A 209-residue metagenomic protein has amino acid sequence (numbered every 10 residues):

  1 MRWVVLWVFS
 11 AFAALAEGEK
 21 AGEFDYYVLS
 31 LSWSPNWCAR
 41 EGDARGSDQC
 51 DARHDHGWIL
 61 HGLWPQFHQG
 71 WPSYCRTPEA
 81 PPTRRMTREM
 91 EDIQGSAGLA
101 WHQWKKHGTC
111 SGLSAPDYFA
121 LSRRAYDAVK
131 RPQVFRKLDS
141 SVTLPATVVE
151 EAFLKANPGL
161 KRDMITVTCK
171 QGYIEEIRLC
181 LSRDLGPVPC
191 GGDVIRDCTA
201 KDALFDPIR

Functional and structural regions predicted by a protein language model:
M1-W7: Sec-dependent signal peptide recognition, specifically the positively charged N-region followed immediately by
W3, A16, V167-C169: Short, flexible, solvent-exposed loop/turn segments with mixed acidic/basic and small polar residues
W7-E17: Hydrophobic h-region of N-terminal signal peptides that target proteins for export in Gram-negative bacteria
E17-R40: N-terminal module-boundary/linker segments of secreted carbohydrate-active enzymes
V28, G42-R209: Domain-level detector of nuclease and nuclease-like folds in predominantly extracellular/periplasmic contexts
